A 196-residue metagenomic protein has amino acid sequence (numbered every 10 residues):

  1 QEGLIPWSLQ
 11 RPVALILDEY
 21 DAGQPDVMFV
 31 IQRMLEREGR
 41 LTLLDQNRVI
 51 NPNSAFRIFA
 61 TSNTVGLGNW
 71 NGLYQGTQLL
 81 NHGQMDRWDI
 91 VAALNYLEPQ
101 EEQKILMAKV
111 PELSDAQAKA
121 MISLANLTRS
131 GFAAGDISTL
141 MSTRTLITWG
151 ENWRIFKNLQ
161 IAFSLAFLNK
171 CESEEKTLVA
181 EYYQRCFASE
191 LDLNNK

Functional and structural regions predicted by a protein language model:
Q1-K196: C-terminal regulatory/interaction module of P-loop NTP-utilizing enzymes
